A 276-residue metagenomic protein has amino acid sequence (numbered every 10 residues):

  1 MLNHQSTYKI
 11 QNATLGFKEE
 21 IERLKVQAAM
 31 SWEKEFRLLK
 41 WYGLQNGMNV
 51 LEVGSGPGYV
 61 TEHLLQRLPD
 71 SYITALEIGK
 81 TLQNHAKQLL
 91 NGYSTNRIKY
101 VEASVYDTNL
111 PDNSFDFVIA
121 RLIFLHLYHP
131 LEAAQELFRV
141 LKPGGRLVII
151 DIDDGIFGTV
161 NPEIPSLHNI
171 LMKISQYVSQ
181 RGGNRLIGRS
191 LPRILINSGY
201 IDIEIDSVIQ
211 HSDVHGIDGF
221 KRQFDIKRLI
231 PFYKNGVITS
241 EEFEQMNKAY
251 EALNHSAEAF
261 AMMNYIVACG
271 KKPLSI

Functional and structural regions predicted by a protein language model:
T7-W32: Class I SAM-dependent methyltransferase Rossmann-like catalytic core, especially the SAM/SAH-binding loop
I10, E20, E204-A259: C-terminal helical/coil "lid" or tail adjacent to the Rossmann-like core of SAM-dependent
A29-N46, H63: Conserved alpha-helix/loop element of class I SAM-dependent methyltransferases that forms part of the SAM/SAH-binding
L51, P57-D107: Class I SAM-dependent methyltransferase SAM/SAH-binding core
Y106-F117: A short acidic, Gly/Pro-enriched loop at the edge of an enzyme's catalytic core that lines a small-molecule cofactor
D116-L131: A short SAM/SAH-binding and catalytic strip from SAM-dependent methyltransferases
L131-R146: A short glycine-rich, Lys/Arg-flanked "PGG" loop and its adjoining helix->strand segment in the class I
V148-G216: Conserved catalytic/acceptor-binding region of the Class I
